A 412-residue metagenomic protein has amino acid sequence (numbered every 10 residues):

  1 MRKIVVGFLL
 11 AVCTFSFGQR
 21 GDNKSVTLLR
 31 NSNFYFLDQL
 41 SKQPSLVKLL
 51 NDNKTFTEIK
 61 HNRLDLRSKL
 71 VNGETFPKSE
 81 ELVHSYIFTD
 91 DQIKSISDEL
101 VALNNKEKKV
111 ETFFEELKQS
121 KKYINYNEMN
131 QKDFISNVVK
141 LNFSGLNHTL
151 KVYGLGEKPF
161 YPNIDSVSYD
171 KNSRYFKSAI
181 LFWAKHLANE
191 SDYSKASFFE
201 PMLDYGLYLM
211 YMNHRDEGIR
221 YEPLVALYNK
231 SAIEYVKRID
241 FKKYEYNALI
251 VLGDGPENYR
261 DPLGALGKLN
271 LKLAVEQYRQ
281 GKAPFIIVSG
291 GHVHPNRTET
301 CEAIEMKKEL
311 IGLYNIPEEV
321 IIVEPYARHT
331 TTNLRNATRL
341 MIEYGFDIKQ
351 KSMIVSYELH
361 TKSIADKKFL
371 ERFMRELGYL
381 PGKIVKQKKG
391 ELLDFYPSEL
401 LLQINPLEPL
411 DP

Functional and structural regions predicted by a protein language model:
M1-R20: Bacterial Sec-dependent N-terminal signal peptides
R20-P412: A structural signal for short, hydrophobic/glycine-enriched beta-strand patches
